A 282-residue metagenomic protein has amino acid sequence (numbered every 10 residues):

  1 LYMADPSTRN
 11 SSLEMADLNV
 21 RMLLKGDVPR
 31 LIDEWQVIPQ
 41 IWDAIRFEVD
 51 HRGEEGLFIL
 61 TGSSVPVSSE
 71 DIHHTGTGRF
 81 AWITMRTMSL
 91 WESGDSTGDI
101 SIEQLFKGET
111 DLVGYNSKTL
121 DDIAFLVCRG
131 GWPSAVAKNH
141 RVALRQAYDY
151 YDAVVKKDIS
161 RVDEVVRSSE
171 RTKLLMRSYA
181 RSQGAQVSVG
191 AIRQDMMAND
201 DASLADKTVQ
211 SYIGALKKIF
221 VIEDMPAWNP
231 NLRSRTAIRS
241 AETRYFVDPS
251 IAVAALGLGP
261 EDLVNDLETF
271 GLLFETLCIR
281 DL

Functional and structural regions predicted by a protein language model:
L1-P29: Short glycine-rich substrate-engagement loop in P-loop NTPases that contacts/grips substrate
Y2, D33, I45, T61 (+5 more regions): Conserved RecA-like P-loop NTPase ATPase core
A4-S7, S63-S68, T87-W91, V142 (+1 more regions): Conserved nucleotide-binding/hydrolysis micro-motifs of P-loop NTPases
E14-A16, A44-F47, I72-T77, G98-I100 (+1 more regions): Short, glycine/charged-enriched secondary-structure capping and boundary segments
L24-I41: Conserved P-loop NTPase "ATPase switch" module shared by AAA+ and STAND
W42-P66, H73-H74: Conserved catalytic/switch belt of AAA+ P-loop NTPases
E70-A185: Interdomain motor-coupling "hinge/lid" segment immediately C-terminal to the ATP-binding subdomain of NTP-driven enzymes
V136-L282: Accessory nucleic acid-recognition modules appended to NTPase machines
